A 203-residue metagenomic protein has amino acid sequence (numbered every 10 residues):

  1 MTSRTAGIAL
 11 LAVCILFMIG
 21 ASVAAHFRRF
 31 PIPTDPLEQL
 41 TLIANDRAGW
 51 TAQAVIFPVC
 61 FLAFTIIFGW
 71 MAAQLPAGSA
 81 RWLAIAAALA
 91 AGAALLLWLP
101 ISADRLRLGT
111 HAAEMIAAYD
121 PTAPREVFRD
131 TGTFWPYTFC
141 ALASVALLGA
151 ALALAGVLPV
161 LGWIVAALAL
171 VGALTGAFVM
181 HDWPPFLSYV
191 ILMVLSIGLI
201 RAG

Functional and structural regions predicted by a protein language model:
M1-G203: Hydrophobic, aromatic-enriched alpha-helical segments typical of multi-pass transmembrane helices
